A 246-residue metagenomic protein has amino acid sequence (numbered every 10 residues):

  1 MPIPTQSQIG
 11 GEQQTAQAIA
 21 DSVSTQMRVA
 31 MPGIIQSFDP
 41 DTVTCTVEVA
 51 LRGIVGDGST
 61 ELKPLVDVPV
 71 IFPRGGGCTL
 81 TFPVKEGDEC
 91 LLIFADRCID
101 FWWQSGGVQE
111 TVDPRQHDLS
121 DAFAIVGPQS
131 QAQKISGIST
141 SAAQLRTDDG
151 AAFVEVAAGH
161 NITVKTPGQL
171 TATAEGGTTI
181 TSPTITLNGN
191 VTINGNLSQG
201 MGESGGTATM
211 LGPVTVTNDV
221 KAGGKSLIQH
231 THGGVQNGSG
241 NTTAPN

Functional and structural regions predicted by a protein language model:
P2-E175: Hydrophobic packing positions characteristic of elongated beta-solenoid/beta-helix-type spike/fiber shafts
H160-N246: Intrinsic low-complexity, repeat-rich intrinsically disordered segments enriched in small/flexible residues
